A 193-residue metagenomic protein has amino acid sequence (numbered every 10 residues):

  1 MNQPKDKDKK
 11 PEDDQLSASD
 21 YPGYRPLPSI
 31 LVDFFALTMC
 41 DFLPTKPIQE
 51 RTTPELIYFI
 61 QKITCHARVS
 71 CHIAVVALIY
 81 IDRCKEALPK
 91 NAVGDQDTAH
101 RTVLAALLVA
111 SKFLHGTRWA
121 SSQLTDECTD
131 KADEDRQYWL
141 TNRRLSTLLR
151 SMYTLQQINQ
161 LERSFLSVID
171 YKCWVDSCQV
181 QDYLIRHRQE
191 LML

Functional and structural regions predicted by a protein language model:
M1-H72, V76, Y80-A92, F113 (+2 more regions): Acidic, Ser/Thr/Pro-rich regulatory low-complexity segments at or just upstream of the first helical elements of major
A74, A99-V103: Short amphipathic alpha-helical interface segments
A92-H100, V109-L193: Histone-fold protein modules and adjacent C-terminal assembly regions in nuclear chromatin/transcription complexes
